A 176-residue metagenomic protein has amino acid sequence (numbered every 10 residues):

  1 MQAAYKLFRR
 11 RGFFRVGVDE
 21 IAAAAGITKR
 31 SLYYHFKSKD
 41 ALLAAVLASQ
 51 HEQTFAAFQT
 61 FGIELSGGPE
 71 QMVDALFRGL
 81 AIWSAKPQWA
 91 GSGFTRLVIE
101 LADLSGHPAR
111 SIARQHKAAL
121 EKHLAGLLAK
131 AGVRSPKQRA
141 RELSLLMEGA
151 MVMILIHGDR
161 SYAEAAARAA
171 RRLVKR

Functional and structural regions predicted by a protein language model:
A3-A41, A45: Helix-turn-helix
A3-R10, A57-F61, L146-M153: Solvent-exposed, amphipathic alpha-helical segments
A4-F8, L80, L124: Short hydrophobic clusters on alpha-helical segments that form packing/core surfaces in small helical domains
R10-F14, L65, P87, A131: Short coil/turn segments at alpha/beta junctions that flank glycine-rich nucleotide-binding fingerprints
A45, Q59-A90, P136, A140-L143: Hydrophobic alpha-helical connector segments
E52-F55, F61, Q71-A75, S105-K130 (+1 more regions): Amphipathic alpha-helical packing segments from all-alpha helical-bundle domains
Q71-M72, A85-H107: Amphipathic alpha-helical segments used for helix-helix packing
G106-Q115, A129-V174: Hydrophobic/aromatic-rich alpha-helical bundle segments in the mid-to-C-terminal region
